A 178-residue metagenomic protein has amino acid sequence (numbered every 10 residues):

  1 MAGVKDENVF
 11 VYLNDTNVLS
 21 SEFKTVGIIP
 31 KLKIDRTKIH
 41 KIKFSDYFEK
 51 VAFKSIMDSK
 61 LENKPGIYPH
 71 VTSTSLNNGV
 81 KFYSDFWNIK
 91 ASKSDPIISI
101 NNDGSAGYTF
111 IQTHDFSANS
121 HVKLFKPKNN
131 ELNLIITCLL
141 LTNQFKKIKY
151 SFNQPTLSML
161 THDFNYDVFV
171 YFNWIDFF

Functional and structural regions predicted by a protein language model:
M1-N78, V168-F178: Non-catalytic DNA-recognition/assembly elements of restriction-modification systems
M1-V4, F116-K123, S151-D176: A short glycine-rich beta-alpha junction/loop motif
V4, T37, N63-K64, A91-K93 (+3 more regions): A generic structural signal for short, non-catalytic loop/turn and secondary-structure boundary residues
N8, F86, Q112, K149-L157: Short, tandemly repeated low-complexity microdomains enriched for cysteine and small residues
N8, K43, L134-I136, L140 (+1 more regions): Exposed alpha-helical structural elements
D35, D46-K50, E131-I136, F152-L157 (+1 more regions): Extended intrinsically disordered, low-complexity coil regions enriched in Ser, Thr, Gly, Ala and often Pro
F82-L140: A short beta-sheet element
K146: Catalytic core segments in nucleotide and nucleic-acid processing enzymes
